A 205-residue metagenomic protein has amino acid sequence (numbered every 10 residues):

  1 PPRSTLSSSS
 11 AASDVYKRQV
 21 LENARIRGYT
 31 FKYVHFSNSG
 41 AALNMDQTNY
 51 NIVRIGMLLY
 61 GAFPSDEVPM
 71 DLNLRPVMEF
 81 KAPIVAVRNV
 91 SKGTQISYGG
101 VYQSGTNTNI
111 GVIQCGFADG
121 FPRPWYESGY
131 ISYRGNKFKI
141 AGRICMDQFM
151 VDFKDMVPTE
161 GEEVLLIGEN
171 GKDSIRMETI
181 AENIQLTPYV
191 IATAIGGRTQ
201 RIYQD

Functional and structural regions predicted by a protein language model:
P1-A12, Y16: Single conserved hydrophobic/aromatic residue that forms the stacking wall/gate of nucleotide- or nucleobase-binding
D14-D205: Active-site anion/phosphate-binding pocket segments in diverse small-molecule metabolic enzymes
